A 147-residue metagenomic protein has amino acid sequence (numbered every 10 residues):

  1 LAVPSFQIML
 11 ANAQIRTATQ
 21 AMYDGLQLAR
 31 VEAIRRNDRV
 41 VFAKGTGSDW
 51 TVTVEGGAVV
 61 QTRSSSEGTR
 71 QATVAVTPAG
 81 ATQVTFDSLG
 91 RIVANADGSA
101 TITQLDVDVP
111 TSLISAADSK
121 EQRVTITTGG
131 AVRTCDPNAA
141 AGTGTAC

Functional and structural regions predicted by a protein language model:
L1-V31, R35, R39-C147: N-terminal helix-rich module
